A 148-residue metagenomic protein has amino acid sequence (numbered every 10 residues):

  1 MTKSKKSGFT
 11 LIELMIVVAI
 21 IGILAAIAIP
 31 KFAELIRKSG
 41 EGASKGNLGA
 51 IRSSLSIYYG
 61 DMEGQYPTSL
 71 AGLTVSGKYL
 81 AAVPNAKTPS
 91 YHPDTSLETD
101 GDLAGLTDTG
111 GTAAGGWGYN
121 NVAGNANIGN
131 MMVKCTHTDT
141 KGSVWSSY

Functional and structural regions predicted by a protein language model:
T2-A33: N-terminal single-pass transmembrane signal-anchor helix
R37-G64: Membrane-proximal N-terminal amphipathic helix
S56, G60-I128: Extracellular/periplasmic head regions of type IV pilus-like filament subunits
G129-C135: Short, well-structured segments within or immediately adjacent to enzyme catalytic domains that line ligand-binding
C135-Y148: Short, low-complexity, Pro/Ser/Thr/Gly-rich segments in the mature regions of secreted, periplasmic
